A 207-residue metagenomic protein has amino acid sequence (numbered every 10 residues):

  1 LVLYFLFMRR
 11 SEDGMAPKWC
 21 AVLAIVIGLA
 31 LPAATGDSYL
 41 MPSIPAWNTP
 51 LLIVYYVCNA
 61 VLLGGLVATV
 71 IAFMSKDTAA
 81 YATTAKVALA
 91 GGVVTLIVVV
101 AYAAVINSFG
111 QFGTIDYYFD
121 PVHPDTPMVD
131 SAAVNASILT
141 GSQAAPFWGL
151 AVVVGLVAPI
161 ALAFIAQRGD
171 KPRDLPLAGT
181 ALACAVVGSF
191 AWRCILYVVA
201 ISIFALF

Functional and structural regions predicted by a protein language model:
L3-L177, V187-S189: Long, contiguous internal "core" modules enriched in hydrophobic/ aromatic residues
A191-F207: Juxtamembrane boundary at the C-terminal end of a transmembrane helix
